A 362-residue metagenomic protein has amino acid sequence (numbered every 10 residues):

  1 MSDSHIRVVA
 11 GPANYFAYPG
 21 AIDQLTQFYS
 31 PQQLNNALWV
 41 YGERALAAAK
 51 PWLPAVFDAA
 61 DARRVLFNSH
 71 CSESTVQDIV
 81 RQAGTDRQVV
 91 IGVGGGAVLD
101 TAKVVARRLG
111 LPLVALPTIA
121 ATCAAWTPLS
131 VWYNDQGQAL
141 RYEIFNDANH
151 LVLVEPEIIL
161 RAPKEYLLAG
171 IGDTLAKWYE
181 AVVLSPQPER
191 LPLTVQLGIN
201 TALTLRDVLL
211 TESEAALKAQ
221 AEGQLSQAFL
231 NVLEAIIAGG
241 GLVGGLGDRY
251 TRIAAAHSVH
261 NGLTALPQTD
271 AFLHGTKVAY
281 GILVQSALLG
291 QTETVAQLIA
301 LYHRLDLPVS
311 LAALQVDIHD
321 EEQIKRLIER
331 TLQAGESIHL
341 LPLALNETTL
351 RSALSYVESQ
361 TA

Functional and structural regions predicted by a protein language model:
M1-Q88, L311: ATP/NTP phosphate-donor binding region
R7-V9, P31-Q32, Q82-T85, A106 (+5 more regions): Solvent-exposed alpha-helices and their adjacent loops that cap or buttress functional pockets in soluble metabolic
L46-A49, A97-V104, C123-W126, R252: Short glycine/serine/threonine-rich phosphate/pyrophosphate-binding segments that cradle anionic phosphate groups
T85-V105, L109-A120: A short, small-residue-rich loop immediately preceding and capping a beta-strand
R108-I199: A glycine/threonine-rich phosphate-anchoring loop and its flanking beta-alpha core in nucleotide/phosphate-binding
L191-L301: Active-site segments that bind and position negatively charged phosphate/pyrophosphate groups
Q291-A362: C-terminal charged capping/lid subdomain of soluble metabolic enzymes
